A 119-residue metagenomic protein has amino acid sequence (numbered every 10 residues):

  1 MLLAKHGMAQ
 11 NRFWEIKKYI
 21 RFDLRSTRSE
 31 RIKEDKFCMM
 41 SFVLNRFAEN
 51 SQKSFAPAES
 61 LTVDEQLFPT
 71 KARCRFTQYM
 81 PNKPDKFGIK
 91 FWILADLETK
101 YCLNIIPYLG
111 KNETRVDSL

Functional and structural regions predicted by a protein language model:
M1-L119: N-terminal initiation segments
